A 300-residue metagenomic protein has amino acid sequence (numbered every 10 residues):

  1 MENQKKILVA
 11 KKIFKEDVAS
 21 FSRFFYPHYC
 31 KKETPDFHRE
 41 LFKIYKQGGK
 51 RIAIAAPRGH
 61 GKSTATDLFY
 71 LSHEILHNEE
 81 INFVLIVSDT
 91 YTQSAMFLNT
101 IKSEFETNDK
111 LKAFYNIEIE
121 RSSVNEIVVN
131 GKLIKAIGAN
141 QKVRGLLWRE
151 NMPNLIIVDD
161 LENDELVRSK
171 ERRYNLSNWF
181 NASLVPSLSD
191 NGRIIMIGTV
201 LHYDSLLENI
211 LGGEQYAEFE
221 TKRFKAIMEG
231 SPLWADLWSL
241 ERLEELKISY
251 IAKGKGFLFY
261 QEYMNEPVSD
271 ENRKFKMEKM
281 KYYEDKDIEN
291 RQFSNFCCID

Functional and structural regions predicted by a protein language model:
M1-R51: Pre-P-loop entry segment of helicase/translocase ATPase cores
G49-F69: Walker A/P-loop
T64-D67, A95-N99, D204-L211: A short acidic (Asp/Glu
D67-N78: Walker A/P-loop NTP-binding motif
F83, V87-N140: Conserved nucleotide-state-sensing and coupling region of NTP-binding domains
V124-F180: Conserved RecA-like ASCE ATPase "motif II neighborhood" in helicase/translocase motors
R173-E229: Replace "adjacent to P-loop NTPase cores in ATP/GTP-dependent enzymes" with "adjacent to NTP-binding cores
S231-I299: ATPase catalytic-site recognition across NTP-hydrolyzing enzymes
